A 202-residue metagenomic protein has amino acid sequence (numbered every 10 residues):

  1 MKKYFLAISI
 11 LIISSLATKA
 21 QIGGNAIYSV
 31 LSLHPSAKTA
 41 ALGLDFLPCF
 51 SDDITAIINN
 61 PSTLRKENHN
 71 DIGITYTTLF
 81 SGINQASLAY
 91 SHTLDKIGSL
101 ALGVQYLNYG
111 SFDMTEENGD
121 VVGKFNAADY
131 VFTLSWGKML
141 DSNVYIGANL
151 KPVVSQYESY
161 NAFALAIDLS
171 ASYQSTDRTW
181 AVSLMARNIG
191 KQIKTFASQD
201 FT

Functional and structural regions predicted by a protein language model:
M1-Y4, S142: Positively charged n-region of N-terminal signal peptides that target proteins for export
Y4-S14: Sec-dependent N-terminal signal peptides
L16-A20: Sec/Tat signal peptide C-region and signal peptidase I cleavage site
Q21-G43, L47-D53, H69, T77 (+1 more regions): Outer-membrane beta-barrel porins/channels
I54-K66: N-terminal periplasmic accessory domains that precede and gate Gram-negative outer-membrane beta-barrel machines
